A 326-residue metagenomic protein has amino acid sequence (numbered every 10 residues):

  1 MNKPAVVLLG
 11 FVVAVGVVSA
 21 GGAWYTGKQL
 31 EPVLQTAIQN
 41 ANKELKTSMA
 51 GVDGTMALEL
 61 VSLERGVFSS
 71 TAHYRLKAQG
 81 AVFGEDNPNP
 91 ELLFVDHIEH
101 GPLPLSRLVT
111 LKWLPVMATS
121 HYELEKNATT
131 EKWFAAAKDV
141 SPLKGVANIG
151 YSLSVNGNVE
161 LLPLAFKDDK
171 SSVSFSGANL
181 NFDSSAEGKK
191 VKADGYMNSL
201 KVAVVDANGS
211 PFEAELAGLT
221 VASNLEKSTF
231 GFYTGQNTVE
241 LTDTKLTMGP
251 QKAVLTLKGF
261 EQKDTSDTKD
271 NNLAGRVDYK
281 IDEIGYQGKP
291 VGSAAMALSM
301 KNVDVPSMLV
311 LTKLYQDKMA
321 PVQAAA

Functional and structural regions predicted by a protein language model:
M1-V15: N-terminal Sec-pathway targeting helices
G10, V17-A326: Glycine-rich, small/hydroxylated-residue low-complexity segments
